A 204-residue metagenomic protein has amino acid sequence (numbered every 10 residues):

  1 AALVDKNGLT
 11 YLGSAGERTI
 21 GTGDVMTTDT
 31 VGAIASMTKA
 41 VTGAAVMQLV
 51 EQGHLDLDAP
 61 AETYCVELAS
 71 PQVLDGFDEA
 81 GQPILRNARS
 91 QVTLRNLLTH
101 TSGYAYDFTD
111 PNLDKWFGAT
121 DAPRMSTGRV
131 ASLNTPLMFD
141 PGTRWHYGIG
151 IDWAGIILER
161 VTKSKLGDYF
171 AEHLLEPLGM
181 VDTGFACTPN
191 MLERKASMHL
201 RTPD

Functional and structural regions predicted by a protein language model:
A1-I34, H54-D56, V73-E79: Short, conserved catalytic-motif segment at the N-terminal edge
A2-V4, P60-E62, A171: Outer-envelope exported proteins of Gram-negative bacteria
N7, V31-A61, C65, A154-E159: Active-site SXXK
L9-L12, T63-D204: Short, surface-exposed loop or secondary-structure junction motifs that flank catalytic or metal-binding residues
R18, D29, A44, A59 (+3 more regions): Structural detector for helix-capping/boundary residues
D24, Q48-D56, R86-S90: Short, charge-rich binding segments
M26-T28, S36-A40, D121-R124: Glycine-rich loops and low-complexity Gly/Arg-rich segments that provide flexible linkers or classic glycine-based
